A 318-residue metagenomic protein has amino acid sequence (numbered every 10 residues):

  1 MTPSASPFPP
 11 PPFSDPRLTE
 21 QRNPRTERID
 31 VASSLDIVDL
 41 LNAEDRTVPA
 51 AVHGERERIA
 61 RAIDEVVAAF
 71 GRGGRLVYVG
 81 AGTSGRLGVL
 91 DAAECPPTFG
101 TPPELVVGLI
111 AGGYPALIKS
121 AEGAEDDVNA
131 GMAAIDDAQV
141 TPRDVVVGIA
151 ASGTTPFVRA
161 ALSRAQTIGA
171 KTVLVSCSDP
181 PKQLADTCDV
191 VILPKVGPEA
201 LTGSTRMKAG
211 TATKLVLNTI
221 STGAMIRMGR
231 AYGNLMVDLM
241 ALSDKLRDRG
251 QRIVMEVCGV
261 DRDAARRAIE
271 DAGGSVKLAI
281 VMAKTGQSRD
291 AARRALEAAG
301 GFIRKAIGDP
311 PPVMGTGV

Functional and structural regions predicted by a protein language model:
T2-P3, P7-A51: Cofactor-/ligand-binding subdomain signature composed of acidic, glycine-rich, tryptophan-containing flexible loops
T19, L40-V48, V107-K119, Y232 (+2 more regions): Gly-rich Lys/Arg/Thr-decorated short loops/hinges at beta-loop-alpha junctions or inter-strand turns that position
E44-G54, S120, V145-G148: Short, basic, glycine/proline-bearing loop/turn elements
A50, E57, S120, A209 (+1 more regions): Active-site pocket-shaping loop/turn-to-helix segments
G54-A69: A short, well-structured juxtamembrane/interface segment
V77-V216, S221-M228: Glycine-rich phosphate-binding loops that contact phosphosugars or nucleotide phosphates
A224-V318: Short, amphipathic alpha-helical interaction segments embedded in low-complexity terminal/linker regions of eukaryotic
